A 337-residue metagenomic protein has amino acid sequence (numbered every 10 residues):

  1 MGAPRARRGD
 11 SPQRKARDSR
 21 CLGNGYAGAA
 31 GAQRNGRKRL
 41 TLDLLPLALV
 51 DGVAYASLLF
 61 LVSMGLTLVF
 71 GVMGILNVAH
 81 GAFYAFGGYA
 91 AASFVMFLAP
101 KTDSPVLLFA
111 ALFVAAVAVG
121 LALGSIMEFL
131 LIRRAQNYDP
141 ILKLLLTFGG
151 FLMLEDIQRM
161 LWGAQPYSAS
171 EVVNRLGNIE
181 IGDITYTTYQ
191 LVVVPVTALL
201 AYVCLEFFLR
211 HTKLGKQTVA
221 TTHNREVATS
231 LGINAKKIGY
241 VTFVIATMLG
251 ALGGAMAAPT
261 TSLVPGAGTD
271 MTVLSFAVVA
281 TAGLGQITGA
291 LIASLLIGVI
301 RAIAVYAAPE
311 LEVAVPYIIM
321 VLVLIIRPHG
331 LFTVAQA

Functional and structural regions predicted by a protein language model:
G23-V62, A90, K101-A111, D139-L142 (+2 more regions): Membrane-interfacial amphipathic/re-entrant helices at transmembrane-helix boundaries
Y26, R34-R39, L130, L146 (+5 more regions): Cytosolic-side transmembrane-helix boundaries in multi-pass membrane proteins
T41-L58, F208-G215, G239-G285, R301-E310: Inter-helical junctions in multi-pass inner-membrane proteins, predominant in energy-converting antiporter-like
V72-M73, V78-I126: Membrane-embedded helix boundary and interhelical linker motif in transport proteins
A82-F86, A135-R159, G268-A280, P309-R327: Pore- or pathway-lining transmembrane helices of multi-pass membrane proteins that form conduits for solutes/ions
T102-G150, I157, I292-I297, R301 (+1 more regions): Alpha-helical transmembrane segments within multi-pass membrane transporters and channels
R134-A135, P140-H211, I238, I303 (+2 more regions): Transmembrane helix-bundle core of multi-pass membrane transporters and related energy-transducing complexes
T185-L263, I287-I292: Helix-loop-helix "hairpin" substructures at the membrane interface of multi-pass membrane proteins
